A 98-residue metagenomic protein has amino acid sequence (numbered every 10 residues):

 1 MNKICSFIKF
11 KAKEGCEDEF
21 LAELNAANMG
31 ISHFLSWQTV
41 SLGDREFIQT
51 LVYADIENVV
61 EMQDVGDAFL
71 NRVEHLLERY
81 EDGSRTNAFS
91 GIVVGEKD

Functional and structural regions predicted by a protein language model:
K3-F10, I48-T50: Active-site-flanking beta-strand signature of metal-NTP-handling nucleotidyl enzymes and homologous cyclase-like
K9-F20: Short, surface-exposed ligand-recognition loops at beta-strand->loop->(often short) alpha-helix junctions that present
L21-N25: Short amphipathic alpha-helical segment that frequently serves as the phosphate-/nucleotide-binding helix
A26-W37, V52-A88: An amphipathic, aromatic/His-enriched active-site/gating alpha helix that lines ligand/cofactor pockets
E46-F47, V59-V60, E96: Short catalytic/ligand-binding loop motif for oxyanion handling, primarily in non-cytosolic enzymes, centered on
A88-D98: Short, low-order "capping/linker" segments at domain edges
